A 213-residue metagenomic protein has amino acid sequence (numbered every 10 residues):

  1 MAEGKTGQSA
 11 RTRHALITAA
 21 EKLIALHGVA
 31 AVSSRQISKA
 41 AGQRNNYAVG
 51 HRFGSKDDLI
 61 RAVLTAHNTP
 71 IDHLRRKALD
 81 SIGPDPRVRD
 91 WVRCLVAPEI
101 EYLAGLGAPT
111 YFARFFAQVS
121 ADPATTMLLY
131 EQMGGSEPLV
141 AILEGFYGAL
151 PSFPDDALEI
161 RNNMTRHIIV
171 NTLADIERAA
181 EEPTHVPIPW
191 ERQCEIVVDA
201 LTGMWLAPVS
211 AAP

Functional and structural regions predicted by a protein language model:
M1-H27, Q36, D58: Basic, helix-initiating cap at the start of DNA-binding domains
R13-T18, F53-R76, D80: An amphipathic alpha-helix adjacent to DNA-recognition modules
L23, A30-D58, A62: Helix-turn-helix
V63, W91, L95, A108-F115 (+4 more regions): Residue-level detector of well-ordered alpha-helical segments, enriched for hydrophobic/aromatic packing positions
R76-F112: Hydrophobic alpha-helical connector segments
A78-I82, P123, M127-Y130, I176-A180: Secondary-structure edge/capping motif, primarily at the C-terminal ends of alpha-helices and the immediately following
A97-A141: Short secondary-structure transition hinges
S136-P213: C-terminal peripheral helix-coil segments that are non-catalytic and often amphipathic
